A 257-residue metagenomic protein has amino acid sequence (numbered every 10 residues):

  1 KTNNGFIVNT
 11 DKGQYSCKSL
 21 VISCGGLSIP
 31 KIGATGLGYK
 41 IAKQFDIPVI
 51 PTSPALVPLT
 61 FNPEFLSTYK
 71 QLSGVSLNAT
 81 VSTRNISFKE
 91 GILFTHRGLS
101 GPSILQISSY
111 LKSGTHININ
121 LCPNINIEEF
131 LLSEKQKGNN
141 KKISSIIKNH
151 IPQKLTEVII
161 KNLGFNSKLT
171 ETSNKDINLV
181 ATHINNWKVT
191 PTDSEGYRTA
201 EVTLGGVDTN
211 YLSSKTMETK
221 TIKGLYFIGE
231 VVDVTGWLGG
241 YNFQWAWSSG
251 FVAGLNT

Functional and structural regions predicted by a protein language model:
K1, S23, E64, V81 (+7 more regions): Domain-scale detector for complete catalytic domains at protein termini or as standalone homologs
K1-S16, L20, L77, V81-T83: Conserved beta-strand-loop-beta-strand element in the redox core of flavoprotein oxidoreductases
Q14-A34, A42-K43, I92-R97, L225-F227 (+1 more regions): Short hydrophobic core segments
I22, V49-T52, D193, F227-I228: General beta-strand structural signal in soluble alpha/beta enzymes
G26-F45, V234-T257: A conserved FAD-binding loop/helix module that cradles the flavin
I29, P58-L59, T95, L99-P102 (+2 more regions): Glycine-rich phosphate/pyrophosphate-binding beta-alpha loops
I47-S53, V57-K175: An anion/pyrophosphate-binding glycine-rich loop and adjacent beta-alpha core in soluble alpha-beta enzymes
E157-T235: A glycine-rich dinucleotide-binding beta-alpha-beta segment and adjacent secondary-structure elements that constitute
